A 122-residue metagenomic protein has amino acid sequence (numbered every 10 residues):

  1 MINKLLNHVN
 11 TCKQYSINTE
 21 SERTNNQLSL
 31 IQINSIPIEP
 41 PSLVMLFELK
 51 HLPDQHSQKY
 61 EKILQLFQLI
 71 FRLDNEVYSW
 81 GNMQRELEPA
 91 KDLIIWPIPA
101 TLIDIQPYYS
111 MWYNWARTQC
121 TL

Functional and structural regions predicted by a protein language model:
M1-Y15, T19, R23, L49-P53 (+5 more regions): N-terminal accessory regions of nucleic-acid-interacting proteins
T11-Y15, Q27-S29, L43-M45: Core residues of folded domains in eukaryotic genome-function proteins
N18, I31, S79: A residue-level signal for conserved active-site and pocket-lining positions in enzyme catalytic cores
R23-E39: A short alpha/beta connector and helix-capping loop motif
N25-N26, Q55-H56, L87-A90: Short acidic/glycine-rich loop or secondary-structure boundary segments that cap or lie
I33-I36, S42-V44, M83-L122: Metal-dependent phosphoesterase core characteristic of DEDDh/y 3'-5' exonuclease domains
P40-R72, E76: Nucleic-acid-processing active sites and adjacent nucleic-acid-binding tracks, predominantly divalent metal-dependent
E76-N82: Acidic beta-strand-to-loop metal/phosphate-binding motif
